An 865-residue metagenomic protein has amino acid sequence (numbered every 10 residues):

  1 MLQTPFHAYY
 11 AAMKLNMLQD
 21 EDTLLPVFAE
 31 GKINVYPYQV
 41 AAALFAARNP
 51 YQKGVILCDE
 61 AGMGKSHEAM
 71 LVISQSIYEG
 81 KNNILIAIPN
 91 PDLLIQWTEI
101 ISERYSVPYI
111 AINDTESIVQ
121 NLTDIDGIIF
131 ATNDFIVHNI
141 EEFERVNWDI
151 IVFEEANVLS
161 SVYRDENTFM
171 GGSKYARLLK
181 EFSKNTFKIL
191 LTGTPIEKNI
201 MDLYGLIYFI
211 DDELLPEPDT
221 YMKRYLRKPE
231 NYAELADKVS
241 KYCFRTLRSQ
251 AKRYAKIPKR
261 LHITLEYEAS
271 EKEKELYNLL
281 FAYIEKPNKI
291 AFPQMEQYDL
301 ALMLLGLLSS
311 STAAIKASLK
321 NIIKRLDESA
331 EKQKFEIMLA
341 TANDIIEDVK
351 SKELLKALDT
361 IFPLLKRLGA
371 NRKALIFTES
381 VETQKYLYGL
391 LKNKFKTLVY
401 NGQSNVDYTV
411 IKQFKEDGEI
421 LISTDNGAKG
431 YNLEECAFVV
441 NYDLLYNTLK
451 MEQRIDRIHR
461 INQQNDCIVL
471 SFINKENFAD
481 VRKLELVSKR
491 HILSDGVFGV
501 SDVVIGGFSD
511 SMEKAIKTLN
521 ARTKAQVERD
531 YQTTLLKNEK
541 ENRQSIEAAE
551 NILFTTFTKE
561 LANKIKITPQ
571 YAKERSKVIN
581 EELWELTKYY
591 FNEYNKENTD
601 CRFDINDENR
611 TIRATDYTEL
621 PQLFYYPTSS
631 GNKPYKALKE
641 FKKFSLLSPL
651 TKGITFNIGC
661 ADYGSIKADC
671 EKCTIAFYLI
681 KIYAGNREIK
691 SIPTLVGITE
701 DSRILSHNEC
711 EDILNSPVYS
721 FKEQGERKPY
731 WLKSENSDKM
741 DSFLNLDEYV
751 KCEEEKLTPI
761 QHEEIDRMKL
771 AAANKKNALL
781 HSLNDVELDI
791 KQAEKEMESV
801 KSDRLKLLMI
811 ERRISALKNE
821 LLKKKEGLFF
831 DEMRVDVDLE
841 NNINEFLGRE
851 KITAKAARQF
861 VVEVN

Functional and structural regions predicted by a protein language model:
M1-L44, R48, K53, M63-A176 (+3 more regions): SF2 helicase/translocase NTPase motor core, specifically the RecA-like lobe 1 inter-motif segment between Walker
L2, N465-Q622, K801-R804, E811: C-terminal accessory region of SF2 helicases/translocases
I73-S76, G80-N83, K256-A269, M303-I420 (+6 more regions): Conserved Helicase C-terminal RecA-like lobe
F130-W148, Y163, T168-T186, L190-L191 (+6 more regions): Inter-lobe coupling linker of SF2 helicases/translocases
V137-E141, N199, Q384-K385, I422-C436 (+1 more regions): SF2 helicase motor core recognition
D202-G205, N432-D443, I468-S471: A short beta-strand element within the Helicase C-terminal
T448-V469: Conserved SF2 helicase motif VI
A562-E798, I852-N865: P-loop NTPase motor cores of the ASCE clade
